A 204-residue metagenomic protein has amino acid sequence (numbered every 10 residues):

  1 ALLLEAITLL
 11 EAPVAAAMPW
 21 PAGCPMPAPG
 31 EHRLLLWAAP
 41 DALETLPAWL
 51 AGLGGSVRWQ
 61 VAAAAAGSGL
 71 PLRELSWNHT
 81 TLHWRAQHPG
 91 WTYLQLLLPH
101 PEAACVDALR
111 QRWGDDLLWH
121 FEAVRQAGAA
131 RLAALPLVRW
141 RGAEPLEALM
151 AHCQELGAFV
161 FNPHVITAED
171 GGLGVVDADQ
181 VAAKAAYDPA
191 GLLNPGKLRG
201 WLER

Functional and structural regions predicted by a protein language model:
A1-E74: C-terminal substrate-binding/cap subdomain adjacent to the FAD-binding core in PCMH-type and related FAD-linked
P25-P27, G52-R204: Conserved glycine-rich FAD pyrophosphate-binding loop
